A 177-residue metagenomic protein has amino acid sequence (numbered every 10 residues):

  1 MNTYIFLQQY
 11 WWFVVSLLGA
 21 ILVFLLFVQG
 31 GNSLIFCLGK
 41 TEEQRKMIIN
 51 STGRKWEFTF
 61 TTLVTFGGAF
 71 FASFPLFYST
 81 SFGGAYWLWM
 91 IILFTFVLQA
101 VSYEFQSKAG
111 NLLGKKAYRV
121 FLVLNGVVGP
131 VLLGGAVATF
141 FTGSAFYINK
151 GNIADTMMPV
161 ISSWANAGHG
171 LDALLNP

Functional and structural regions predicted by a protein language model:
M1-F58, V64-F66: N-terminal signal-anchor module of multipass membrane proteins
L7-V23, S79-F96: Extracellular loop-to-transmembrane helix junctions
V23, F66, L93, V97 (+1 more regions): Hydrophobic, lipid-facing residues on alpha-helical transmembrane segments of integral membrane proteins
F24-C37, L93-S107: Membrane-water interface of transmembrane alpha-helices
T61-G67, A100-Y103: Alpha-helical transmembrane segments and their lipid-water interface positions in multi-pass membrane proteins
G68-G83: Transmembrane helix-loop junctions in multi-pass membrane proteins
S81-W89, L98-P177: Membrane-interface helix-loop-helix junctions at boundaries between adjacent transmembrane segments
